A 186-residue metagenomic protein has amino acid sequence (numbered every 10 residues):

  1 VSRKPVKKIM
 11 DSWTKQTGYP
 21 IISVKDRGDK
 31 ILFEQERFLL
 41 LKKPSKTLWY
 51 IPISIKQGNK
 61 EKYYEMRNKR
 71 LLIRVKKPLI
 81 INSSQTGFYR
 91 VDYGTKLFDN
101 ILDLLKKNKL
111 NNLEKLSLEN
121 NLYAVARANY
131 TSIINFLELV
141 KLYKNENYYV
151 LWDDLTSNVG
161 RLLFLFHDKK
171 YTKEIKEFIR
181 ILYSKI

Functional and structural regions predicted by a protein language model:
V1-I186: Non-catalytic accessory/interaction domains
